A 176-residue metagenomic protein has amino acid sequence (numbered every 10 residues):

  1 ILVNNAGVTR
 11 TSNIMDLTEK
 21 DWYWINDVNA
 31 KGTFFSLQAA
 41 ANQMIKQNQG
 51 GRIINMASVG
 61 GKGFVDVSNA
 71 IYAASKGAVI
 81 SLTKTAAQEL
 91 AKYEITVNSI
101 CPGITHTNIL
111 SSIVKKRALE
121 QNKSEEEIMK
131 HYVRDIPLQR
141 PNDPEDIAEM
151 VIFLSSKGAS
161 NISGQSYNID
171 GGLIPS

Functional and structural regions predicted by a protein language model:
N13-I14, D21-W24, Y132-V133: Substrate-binding pocket helix/loop in short-chain dehydrogenase/reductase
L17, F64-A73, T85: Active-site loop-to-helix junction immediately N-terminal to the catalytic Tyr of the SDR YXXXK motif in Rossmann-fold
L37, S75, T83: Active-site helix of classical SDR
N42, Q88-E89, S160: Alpha-helical segment proximal to the catalytic Tyr-Lys
S58: Residue(s) in the substrate-gating loop at a strand-loop-helix junction that position the organic substrate next
G63, R140, V151-I152, S163-S176: Short C-terminal tail/terminal secondary-structure segment of NAD(P)H-dependent dehydrogenase/reductase domains
A91, T96, I162-G164: Short, small/polar-rich loop/turn modules that mediate ligand/substrate recognition or access, typified
